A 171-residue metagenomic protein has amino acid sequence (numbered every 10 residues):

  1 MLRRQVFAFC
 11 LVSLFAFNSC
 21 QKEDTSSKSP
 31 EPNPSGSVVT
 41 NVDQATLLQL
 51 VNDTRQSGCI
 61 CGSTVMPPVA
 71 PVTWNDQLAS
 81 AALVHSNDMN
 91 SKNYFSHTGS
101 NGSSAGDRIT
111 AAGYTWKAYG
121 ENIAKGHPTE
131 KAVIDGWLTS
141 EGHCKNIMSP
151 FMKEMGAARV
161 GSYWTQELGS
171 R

Functional and structural regions predicted by a protein language model:
M1-N18: Sec-dependent bacterial lipoprotein signal peptides
R4-V6, Q56, C144: Hydrophobic alpha-helical segments, especially transmembrane helices and their immediate juxtamembrane helical caps
S13-V42: Bacterial Sec-dependent N-terminal signal peptides
C20, C59-C61, C144: Disulfide-bonded cysteines in secreted/extracellular proteins and peptides
P32-S91: A short alpha-helix/helix-coil micro-patch that ends at or immediately precedes a cysteine
D76-T129, I147: Short, surface-exposed glycine/acidic/tryptophan-bearing loops
W116, G120-R171: Disulfide-stabilized extracellular recognition modules
